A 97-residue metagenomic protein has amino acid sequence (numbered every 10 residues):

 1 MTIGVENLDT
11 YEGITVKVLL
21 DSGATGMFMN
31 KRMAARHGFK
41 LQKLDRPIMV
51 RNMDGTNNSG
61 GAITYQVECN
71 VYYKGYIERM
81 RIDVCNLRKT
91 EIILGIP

Functional and structural regions predicted by a protein language model:
M1-G4, T10-P97: Aspartic protease
